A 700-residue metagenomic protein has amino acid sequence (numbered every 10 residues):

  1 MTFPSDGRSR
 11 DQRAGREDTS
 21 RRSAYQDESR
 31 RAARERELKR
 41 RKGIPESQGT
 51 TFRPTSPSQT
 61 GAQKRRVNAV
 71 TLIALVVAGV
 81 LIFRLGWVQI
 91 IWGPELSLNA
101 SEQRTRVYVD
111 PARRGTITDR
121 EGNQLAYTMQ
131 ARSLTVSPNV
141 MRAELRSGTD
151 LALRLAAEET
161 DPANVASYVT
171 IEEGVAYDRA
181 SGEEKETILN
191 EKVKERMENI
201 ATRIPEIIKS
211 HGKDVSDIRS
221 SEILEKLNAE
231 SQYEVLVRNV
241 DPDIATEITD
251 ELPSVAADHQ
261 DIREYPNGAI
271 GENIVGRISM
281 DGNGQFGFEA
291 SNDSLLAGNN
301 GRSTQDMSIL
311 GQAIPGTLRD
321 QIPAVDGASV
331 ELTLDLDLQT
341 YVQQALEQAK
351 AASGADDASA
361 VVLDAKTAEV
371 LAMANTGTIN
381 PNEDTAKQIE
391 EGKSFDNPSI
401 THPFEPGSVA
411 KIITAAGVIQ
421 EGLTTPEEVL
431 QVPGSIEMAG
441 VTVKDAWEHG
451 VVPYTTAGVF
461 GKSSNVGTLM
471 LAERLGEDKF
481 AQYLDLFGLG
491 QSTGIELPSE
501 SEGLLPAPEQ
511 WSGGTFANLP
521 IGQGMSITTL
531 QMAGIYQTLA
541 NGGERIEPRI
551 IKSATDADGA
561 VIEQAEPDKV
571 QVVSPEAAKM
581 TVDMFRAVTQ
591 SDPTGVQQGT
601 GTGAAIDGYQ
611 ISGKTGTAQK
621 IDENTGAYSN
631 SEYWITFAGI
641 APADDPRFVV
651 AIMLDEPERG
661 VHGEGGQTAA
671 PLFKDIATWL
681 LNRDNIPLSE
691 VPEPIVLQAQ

Functional and structural regions predicted by a protein language model:
M1-R41: N-terminal targeting leaders characterized by basic, low-complexity, disordered sequences that direct proteins
R40, E46-V77: Membrane-entry signal-anchor segments at the cytosolic-membrane interface, especially the N-terminal signal anchor
R53-P54, A62, I73-Y108, E234 (+5 more regions): N-terminal hydrophobic targeting segments that direct proteins to the cell envelope
R65, T135-V136, V140, A152 (+2 more regions): Small/polar-residue-rich segments within soluble enzyme cores
I91-V109, Y127-Q130, T135-E184, S308-D326 (+7 more regions): Short pre-catalytic segments that frame enzyme active sites
I309-R319, V325, A365-S408, I413-E656 (+2 more regions): Beta-lactam-recognizing serine transpeptidase/beta-lactamase-like catalytic domain environment
V561-I562, A670-Q700: Short, gly/Ser/Thr-rich active-site loops of penicillin-recognizing serine hydrolases
